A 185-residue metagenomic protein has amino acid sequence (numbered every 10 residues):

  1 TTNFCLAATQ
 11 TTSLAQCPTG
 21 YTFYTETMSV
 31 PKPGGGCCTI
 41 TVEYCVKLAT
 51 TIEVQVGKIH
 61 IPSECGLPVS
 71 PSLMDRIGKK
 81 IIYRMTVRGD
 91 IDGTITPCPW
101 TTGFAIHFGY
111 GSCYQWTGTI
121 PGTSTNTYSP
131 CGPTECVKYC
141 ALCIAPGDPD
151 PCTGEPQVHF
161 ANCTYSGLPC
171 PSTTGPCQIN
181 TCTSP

Functional and structural regions predicted by a protein language model:
T1-N3: Bacterial N-terminal signal peptides
A7-T19, T51-I52, P156, T174-G175 (+1 more regions): Extracellular Ser/Thr- and Pro-rich, acidic-biased low-complexity repeat/linker "stalks"
T9-P62: Short N-terminal edge-element motif at the start of the domain
Q10, E26, K32, K47 (+7 more regions): Surface-exposed charge patches in extracellular/virion surface proteins
L48-F104: Structured domain cores in non-transmembrane regions
Y83-P185: A eukaryote-biased signal for long
